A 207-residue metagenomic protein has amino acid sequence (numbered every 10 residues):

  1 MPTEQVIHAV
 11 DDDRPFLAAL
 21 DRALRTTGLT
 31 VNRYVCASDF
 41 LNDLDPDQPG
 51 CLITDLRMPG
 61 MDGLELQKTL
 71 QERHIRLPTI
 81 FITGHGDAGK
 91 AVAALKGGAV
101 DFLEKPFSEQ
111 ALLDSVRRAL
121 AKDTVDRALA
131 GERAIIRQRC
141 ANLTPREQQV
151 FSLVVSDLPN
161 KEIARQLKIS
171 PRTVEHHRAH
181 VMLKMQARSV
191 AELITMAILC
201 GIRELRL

Functional and structural regions predicted by a protein language model:
P2-F16, L20-L24, A37-S38, L52 (+1 more regions): Conserved acidic segment of CheY-like receiver
R33-C51: Acidic, metal-coordinating helix/loop segments flanking the phosphotransfer/catalytic sites of two-component signaling
V35-C36, D62-E65: Acidic catalytic/metal-coordinating carboxylates
D55, T83: Active-site residues of response regulator receiver
M58: Receiver (REC) domain active-site loop signature in two-component systems and cognate sites in sensor histidine kinases
D87-G89, L103, F107-V116, E162 (+1 more regions): C-terminal output helix
M182-L207: Basic, Lys/Arg-enriched C-terminal extension of HTH/homeodomain DNA-binding domains
